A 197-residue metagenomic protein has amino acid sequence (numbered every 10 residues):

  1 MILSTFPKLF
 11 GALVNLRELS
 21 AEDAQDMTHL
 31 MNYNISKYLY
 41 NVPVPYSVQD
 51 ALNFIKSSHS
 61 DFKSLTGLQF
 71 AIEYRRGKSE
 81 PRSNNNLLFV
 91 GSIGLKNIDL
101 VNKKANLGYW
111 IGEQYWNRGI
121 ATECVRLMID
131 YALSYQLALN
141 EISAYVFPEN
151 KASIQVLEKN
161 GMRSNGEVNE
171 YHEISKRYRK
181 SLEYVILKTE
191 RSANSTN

Functional and structural regions predicted by a protein language model:
M1-Q25, H29-N34, E73-N197: Acyl-donor (CoA/ACP) binding surface of acyl/acetyltransferases
M31, L39, F62-K63: Hydrophobic residues in alpha-helical segments
S36-S57: Conserved GNAT-fold acetyl-CoA-binding loop/helix
N41-V42, L65-Q69, Y135, L139: Short, polar/charged, Gly/Pro-enriched helix-capping and turn/loop motifs at alpha-helix termini and inter-helix linkers
P43-S47, L68, E149: Short, conserved alpha-helical segments within structured domains
K56-A71: A short helix-loop-beta-strand connector motif used in the catalytic cores of GNAT acetyltransferases and, in some
